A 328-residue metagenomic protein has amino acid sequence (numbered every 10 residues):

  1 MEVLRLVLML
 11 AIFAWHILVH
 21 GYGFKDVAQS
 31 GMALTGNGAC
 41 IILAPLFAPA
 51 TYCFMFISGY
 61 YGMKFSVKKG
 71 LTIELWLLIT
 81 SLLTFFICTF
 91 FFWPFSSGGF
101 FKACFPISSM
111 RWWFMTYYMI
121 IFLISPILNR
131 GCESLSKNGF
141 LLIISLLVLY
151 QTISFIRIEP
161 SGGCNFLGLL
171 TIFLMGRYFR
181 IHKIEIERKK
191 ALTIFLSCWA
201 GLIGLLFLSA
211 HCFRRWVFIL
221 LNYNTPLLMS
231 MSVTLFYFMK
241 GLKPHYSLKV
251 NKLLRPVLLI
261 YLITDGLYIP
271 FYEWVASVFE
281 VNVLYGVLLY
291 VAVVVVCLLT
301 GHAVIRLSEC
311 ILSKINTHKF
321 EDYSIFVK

Functional and structural regions predicted by a protein language model:
M1-V7, L135-G139: N-terminal membrane topogenic signal
L4-L8, T35-W112, T116-Y117, I121 (+3 more regions): Transmembrane alpha-helical segments and their boundary/interface "anchor" motifs in multi-pass integral membrane
L10-K25, F86-F90, G266: Alpha-helical transmembrane segments of multi-pass membrane proteins
W15, T80-T84, C88, I121 (+7 more regions): Alpha-helical transmembrane segments of multipass membrane proteins
A48-K64, F114-N129, F155-I186, N224-P244 (+1 more regions): Specific transmembrane alpha-helix
S66-G70, F122-L146, Y178-S197: Solvent-exposed interhelical
Y150, F155, F166-L169, I184-L259 (+1 more regions): Alpha-helical transmembrane segments and terminal signal-anchor/GPI-anchor hydrophobic tails, characterized by long
E273-S277, N282, S308-K328: Membrane-proximal cytoplasmic C-terminal regulatory module of class A 7TM GPCRs
